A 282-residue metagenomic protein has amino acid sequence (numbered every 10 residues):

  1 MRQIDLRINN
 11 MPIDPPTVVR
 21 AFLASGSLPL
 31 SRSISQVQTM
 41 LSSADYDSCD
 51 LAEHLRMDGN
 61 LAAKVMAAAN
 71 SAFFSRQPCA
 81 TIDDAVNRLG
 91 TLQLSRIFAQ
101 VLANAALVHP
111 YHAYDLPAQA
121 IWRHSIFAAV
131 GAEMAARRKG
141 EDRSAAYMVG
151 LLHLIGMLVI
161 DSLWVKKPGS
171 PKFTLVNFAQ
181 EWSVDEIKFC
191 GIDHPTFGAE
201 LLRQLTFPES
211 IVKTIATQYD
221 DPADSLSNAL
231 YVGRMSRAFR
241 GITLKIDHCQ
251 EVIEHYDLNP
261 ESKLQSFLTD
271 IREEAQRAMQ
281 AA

Functional and structural regions predicted by a protein language model:
M1-K167, W182-D247: Conserved alpha-helical "signature site" that marks functionally important helical segments or helix/loop junctions
M1-V19, V252-A282: Terminal helices and disordered tails flanking the catalytic cores of nucleotide-processing hydrolases
C79, Y111, T174-L175, H255: Juxtamembrane helix-loop transition sites at the ends of transmembrane segments in multi-pass membrane proteins
V165-N177: Post-HEXXH active-site segment of zinc metalloproteases
